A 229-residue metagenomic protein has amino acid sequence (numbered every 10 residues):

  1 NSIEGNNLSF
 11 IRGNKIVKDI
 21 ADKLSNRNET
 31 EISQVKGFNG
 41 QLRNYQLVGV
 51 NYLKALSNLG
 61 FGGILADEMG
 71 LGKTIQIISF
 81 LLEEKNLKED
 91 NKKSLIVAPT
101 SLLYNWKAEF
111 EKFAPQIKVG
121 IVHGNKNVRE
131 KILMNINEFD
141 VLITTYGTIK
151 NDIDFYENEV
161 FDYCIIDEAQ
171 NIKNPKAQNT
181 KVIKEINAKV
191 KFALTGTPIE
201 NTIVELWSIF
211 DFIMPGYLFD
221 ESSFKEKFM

Functional and structural regions predicted by a protein language model:
N1-R12: N-terminal auxiliary segments of SAM/dcSAM-dependent transferases
F10-M229: ASCE P-loop NTPase motor core, strongest for the SF2 helicase catalytic module
